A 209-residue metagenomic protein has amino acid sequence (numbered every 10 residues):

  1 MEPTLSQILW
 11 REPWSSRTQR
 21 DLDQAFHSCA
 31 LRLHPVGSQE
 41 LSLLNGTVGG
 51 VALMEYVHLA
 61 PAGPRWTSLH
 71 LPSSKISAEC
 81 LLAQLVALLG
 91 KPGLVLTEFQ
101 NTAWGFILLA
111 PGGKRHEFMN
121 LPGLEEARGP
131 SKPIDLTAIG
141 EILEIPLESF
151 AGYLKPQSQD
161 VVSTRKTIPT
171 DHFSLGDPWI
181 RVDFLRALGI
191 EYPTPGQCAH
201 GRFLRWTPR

Functional and structural regions predicted by a protein language model:
M1-E2, E12, G63, A110-G113 (+1 more regions): Glycine-centered flexibility motif
M1-G37, P208: Short, extreme N-terminal segment that most often corresponds to the first beta-strand
Q7, H70, T167-T170: Charged, low-complexity surface segments at secondary-structure and domain boundaries
R20, Q24, S28, C80-A87 (+1 more regions): Charged/polar, solvent-exposed surface patches and flexible loops
L31-L121: Short, intrinsically disordered low-complexity segments
G123-R209: Long, compositionally biased intrinsically disordered terminal regions
